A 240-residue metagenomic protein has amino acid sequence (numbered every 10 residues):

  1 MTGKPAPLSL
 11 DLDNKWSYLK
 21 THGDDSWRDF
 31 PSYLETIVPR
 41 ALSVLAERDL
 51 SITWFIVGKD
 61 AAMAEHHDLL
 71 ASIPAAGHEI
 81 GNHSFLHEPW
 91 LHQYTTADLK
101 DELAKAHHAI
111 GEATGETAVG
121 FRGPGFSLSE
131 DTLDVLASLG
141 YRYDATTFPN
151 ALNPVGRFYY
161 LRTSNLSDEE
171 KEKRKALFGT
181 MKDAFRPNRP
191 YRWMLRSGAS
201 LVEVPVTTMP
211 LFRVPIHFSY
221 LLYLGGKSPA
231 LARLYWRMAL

Functional and structural regions predicted by a protein language model:
M1-E79: Active-site beta->alpha N-cap acidic-glycine motif
A6-D13, E35-R40, D98-D101, V155 (+2 more regions): Short low-complexity stretches enriched in small and charged residues
Y18-S26, L86-A97, H217-L221: Surface-exposed, active-site-proximal loop segments in enzymatic domains
P31, E35, T96-A104, P229-R233 (+1 more regions): Non-membrane alpha-helical structural segments and their capping/turn regions in soluble enzymes
V44, A109-E112, M238-A239: A generic secondary-structure signal
R48-D131, Y141-R142, T146-F158, T208-P210: Metal-dependent polysaccharide deacetylase catalytic core of the NodB/CE4 family, i.e., the active-site-bearing domain
E116, G123-A239: Active-site-adjacent pocket scaffolds in enzyme catalytic domains
